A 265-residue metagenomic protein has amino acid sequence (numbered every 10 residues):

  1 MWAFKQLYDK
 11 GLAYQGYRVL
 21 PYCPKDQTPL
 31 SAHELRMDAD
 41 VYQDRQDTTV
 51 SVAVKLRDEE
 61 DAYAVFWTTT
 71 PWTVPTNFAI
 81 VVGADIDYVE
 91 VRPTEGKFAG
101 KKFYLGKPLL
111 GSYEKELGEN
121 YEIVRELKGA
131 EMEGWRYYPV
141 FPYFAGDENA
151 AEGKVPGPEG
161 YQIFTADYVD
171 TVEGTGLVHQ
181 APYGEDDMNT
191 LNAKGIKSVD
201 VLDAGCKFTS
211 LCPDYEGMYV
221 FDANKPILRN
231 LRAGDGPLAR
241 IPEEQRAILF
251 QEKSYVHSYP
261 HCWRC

Functional and structural regions predicted by a protein language model:
M1-P75, T94-E95, G134, T171-C265: Residue patterns forming the tRNA-binding/recognition surfaces of aminoacyl-tRNA synthetases and related DALR
T76-I80, I86-E90, T94-G205: Catalytic alpha/beta core of large soluble enzyme barrels
